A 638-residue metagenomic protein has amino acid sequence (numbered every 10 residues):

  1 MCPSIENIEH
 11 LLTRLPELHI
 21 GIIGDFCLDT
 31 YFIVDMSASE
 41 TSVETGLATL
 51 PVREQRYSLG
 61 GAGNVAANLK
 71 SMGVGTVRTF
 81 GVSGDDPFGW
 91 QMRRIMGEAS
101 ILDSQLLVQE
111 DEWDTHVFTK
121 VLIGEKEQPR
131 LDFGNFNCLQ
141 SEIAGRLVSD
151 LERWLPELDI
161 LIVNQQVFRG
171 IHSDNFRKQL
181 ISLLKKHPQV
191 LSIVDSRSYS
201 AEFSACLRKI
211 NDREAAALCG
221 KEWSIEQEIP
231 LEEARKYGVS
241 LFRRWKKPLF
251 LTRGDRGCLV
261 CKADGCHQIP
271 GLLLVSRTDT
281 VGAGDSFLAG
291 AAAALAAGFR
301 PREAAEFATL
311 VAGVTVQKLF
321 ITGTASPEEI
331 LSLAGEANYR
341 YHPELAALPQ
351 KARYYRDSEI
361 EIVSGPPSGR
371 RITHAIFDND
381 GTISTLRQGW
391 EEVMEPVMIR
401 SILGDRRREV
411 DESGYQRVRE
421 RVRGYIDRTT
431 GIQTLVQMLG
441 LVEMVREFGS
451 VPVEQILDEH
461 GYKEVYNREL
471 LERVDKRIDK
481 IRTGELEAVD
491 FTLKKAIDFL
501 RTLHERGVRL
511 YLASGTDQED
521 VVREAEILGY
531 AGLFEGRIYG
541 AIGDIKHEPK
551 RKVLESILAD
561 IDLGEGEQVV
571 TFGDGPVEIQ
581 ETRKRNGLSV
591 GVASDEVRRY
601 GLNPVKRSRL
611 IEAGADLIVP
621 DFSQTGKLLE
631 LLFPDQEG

Functional and structural regions predicted by a protein language model:
M1-E40, E44, P51-S276, A296-F299 (+2 more regions): Ribokinase/PfkB-type carbohydrate-kinase core domain
Q105-E110, Y539, D616-Q624: Short acidic-hydrophobic, aromatic-tinged amphipathic segments that line or gate anion-handling sites
R277-P301: Short, small-residue alpha-helix embedded
I360-V418: Active-site neighborhood of HAD-like aspartate-dependent phosphohydrolases
T382, M394, K480, G484-T492 (+2 more regions): Substrate-recognition element of Asp-dependent hydrolases with the DxDx(T/V) motif
R423-E505, R509: A metal-dependent, Asp-based hydrolase signature
S514, T571-L617: Acidic, Mg2+-coordinating phosphoryl-transfer loop and its flanking beta/alpha structural elements, shared across
E548-R583: Conserved Lys-Pro-Asp/Glu-containing loop-to-beta segment of HAD-superfamily phosphomonoesterases, centered on
